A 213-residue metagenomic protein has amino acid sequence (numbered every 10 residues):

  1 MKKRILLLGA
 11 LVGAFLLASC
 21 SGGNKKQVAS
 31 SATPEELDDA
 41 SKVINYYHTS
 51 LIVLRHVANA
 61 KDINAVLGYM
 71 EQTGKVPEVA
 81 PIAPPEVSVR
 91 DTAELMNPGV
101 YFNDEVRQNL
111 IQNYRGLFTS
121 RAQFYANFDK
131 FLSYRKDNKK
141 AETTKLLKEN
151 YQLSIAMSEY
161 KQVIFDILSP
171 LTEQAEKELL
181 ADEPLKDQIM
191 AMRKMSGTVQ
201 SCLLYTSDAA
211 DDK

Functional and structural regions predicted by a protein language model:
M1-L7: Bacterial N-terminal signal peptides that target proteins for export
G9-V12: Gram-negative bacterial Sec-dependent N-terminal signal peptides
A18-S19: C-terminal motif of bacterial Sec signal peptides marking the signal peptidase cleavage site
G22: Short, conserved catalytic or interaction motifs in soluble domains
K26-D137, E142, E149: Leu/Val/Ala/Ile-rich N-terminal alpha-helices, chiefly Sec-type signal peptides and the beginnings
R121-L204: Long amphipathic alpha-helical segments with strong coiled-coil/leucine-zipper propensity
Y205-D212: Conserved small/polar residues in nucleotide/adenosyl-binding loops
